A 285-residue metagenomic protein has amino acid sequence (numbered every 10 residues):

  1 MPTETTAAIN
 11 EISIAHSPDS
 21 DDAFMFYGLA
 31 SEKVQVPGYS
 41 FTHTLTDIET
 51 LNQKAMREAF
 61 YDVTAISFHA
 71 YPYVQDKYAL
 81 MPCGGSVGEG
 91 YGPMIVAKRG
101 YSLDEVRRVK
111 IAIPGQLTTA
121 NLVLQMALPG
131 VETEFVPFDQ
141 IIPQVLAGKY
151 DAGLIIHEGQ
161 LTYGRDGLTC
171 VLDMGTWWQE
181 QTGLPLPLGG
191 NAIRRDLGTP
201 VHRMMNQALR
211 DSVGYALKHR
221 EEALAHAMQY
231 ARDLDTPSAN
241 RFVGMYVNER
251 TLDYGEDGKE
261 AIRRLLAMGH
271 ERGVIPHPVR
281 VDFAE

Functional and structural regions predicted by a protein language model:
A8-S31, P93-A152, I156-E158, E260: Bilobed "Venus flytrap"/periplasmic-binding protein-like clamshell domains and structurally analogous long
I12-S13, K77-S86, K110: A structural signal for short loop-to-beta-strand junctions that line the ligand-binding cleft of periplasmic/secreted
V34-L45, A127-Q140, I275-V281: A local structural motif
D47-E49, A55-P72, P137-F138, I155-L161: Beta->alpha turn/N-cap motifs
A55-R57, V145-L146, M205, G269: Hydrophobic residues within well-ordered alpha-helices
P82-L103, Q179-D196: Hydrophobic/proline-rich hinge and linker segments of small-molecule sensing/allosteric domains, predominantly
D139-Q229: Pocket-lining segment of extracytoplasmic ligand-binding domains
L197-M268: Secondary-structure end/capping motifs
